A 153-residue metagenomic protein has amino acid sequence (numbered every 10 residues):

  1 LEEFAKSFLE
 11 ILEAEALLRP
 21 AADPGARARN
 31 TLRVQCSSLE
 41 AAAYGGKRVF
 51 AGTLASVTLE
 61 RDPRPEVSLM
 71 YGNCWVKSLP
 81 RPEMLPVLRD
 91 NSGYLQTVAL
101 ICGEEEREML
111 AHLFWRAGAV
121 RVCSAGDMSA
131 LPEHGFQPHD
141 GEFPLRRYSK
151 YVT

Functional and structural regions predicted by a protein language model:
L1-A99, E106-V152: NAD(P)-dependent aldehyde/semialdehyde dehydrogenase
